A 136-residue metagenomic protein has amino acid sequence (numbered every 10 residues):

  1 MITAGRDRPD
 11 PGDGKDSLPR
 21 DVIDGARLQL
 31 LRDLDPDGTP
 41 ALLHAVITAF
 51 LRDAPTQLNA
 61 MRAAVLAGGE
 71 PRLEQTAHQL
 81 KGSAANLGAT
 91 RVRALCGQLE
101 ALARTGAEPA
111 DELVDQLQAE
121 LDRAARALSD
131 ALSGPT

Functional and structural regions predicted by a protein language model:
M1-T136: Two-component system phosphorelay core
